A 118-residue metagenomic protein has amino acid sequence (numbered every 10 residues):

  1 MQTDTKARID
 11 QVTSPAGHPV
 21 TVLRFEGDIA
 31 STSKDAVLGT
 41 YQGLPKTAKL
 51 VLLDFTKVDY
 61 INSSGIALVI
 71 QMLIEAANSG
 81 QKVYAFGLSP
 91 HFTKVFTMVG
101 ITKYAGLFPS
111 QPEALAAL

Functional and structural regions predicted by a protein language model:
Q2-G39: STAS-typified acidic loop motif
S31-A105: Amphipathic alpha-helical interaction surfaces in cytosolic regulatory modules
P90, P112-E113: Acidic phosphotransfer microenvironment of two-component signaling modules
G106-S110: Short acidic-hydrophobic, aromatic-tinged amphipathic segments that line or gate anion-handling sites
A114-L118: A short, charged, amphipathic alpha-helix used as a generic interaction element across diverse proteins
